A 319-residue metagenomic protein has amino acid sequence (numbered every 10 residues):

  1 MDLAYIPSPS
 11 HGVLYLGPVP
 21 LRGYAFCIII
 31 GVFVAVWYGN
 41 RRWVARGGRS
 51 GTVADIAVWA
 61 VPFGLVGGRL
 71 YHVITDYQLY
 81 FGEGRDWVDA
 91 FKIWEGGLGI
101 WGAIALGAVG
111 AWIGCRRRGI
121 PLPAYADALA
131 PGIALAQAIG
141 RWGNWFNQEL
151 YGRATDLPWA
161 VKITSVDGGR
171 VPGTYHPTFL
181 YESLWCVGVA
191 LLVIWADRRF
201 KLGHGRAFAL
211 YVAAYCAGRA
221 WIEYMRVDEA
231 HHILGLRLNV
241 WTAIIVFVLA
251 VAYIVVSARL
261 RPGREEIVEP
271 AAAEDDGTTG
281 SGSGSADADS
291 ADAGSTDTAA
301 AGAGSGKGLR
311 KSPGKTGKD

Functional and structural regions predicted by a protein language model:
M1-D319: A feature for loop-to-transmembrane-helix boundaries and adjacent hydrophobic helices in multi-pass integral membrane
